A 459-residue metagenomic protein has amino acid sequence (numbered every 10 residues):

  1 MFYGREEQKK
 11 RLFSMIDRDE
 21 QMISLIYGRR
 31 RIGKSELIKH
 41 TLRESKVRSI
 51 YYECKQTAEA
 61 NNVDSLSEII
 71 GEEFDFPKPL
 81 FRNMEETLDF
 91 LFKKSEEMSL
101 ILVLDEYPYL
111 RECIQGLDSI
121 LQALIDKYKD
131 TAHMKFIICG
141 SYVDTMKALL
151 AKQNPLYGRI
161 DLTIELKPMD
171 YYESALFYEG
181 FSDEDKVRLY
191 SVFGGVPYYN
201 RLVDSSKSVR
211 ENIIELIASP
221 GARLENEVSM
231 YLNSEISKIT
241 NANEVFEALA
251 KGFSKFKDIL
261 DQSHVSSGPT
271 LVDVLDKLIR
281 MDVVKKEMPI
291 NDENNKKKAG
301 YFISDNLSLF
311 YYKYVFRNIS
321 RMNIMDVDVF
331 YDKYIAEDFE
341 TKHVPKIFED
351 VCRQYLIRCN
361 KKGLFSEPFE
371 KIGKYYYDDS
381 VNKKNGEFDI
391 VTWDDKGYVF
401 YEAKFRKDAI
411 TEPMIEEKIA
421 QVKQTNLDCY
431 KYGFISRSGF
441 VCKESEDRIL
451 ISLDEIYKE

Functional and structural regions predicted by a protein language model:
M1-K333: Phosphate-binding site recognition
A299-E459: A cross-kingdom feature that marks ATP-driven nucleic-acid transaction machinery
